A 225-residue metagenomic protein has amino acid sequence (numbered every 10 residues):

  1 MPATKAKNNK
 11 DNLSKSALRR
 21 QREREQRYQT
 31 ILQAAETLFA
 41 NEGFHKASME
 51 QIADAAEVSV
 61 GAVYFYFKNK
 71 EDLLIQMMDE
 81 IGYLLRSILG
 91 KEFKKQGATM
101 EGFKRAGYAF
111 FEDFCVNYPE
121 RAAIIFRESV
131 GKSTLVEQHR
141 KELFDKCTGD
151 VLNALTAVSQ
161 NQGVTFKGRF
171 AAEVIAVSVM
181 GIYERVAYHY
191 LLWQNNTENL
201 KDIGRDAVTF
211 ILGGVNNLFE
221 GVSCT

Functional and structural regions predicted by a protein language model:
M1-Q26, S159, F219-T225: N-terminal intrinsically disordered/low-complexity leader segments
Y28, V60-G61, E71-L74, E112 (+4 more regions): Alpha-helical structural signal
T30, A34, L38-D72, Q76: Helix-turn-helix
T30, A34-N41, L84-K95, I182-Y190: Solvent-exposed, amphipathic alpha-helical segments
F67, R127-K132: Short helix-capping/turn signature of helix-turn-helix
Q76, K91-E120, R169-V179, K201: Hydrophobic alpha-helical connector segments
Y83-G90, D113-N117, T134-Q162, E173-V177 (+1 more regions): Amphipathic alpha-helical packing segments from all-alpha helical-bundle domains
A123-F126, E137, S159-T209, L218-T225: Hydrophobic/aromatic-rich alpha-helical bundle segments in the mid-to-C-terminal region
